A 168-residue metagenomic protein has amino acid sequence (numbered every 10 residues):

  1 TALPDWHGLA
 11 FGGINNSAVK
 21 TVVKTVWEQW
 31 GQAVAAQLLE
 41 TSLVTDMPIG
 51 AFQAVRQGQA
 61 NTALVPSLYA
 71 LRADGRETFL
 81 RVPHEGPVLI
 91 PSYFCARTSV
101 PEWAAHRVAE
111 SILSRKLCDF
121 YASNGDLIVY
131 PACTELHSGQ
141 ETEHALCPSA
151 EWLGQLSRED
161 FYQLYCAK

Functional and structural regions predicted by a protein language model:
T1, V23-W27, F52, R56 (+3 more regions): Non-transmembrane alpha-helical segments in soluble domains of secreted/periplasmic/extracellular proteins
T1-R56: Extracytoplasmic ligand-binding site segments that recognize negatively charged/polar headgroups
P4-N15, S111-T134: Periplasmic-binding protein-like
D5-G8, G58-N61, T78, A104-A105: Loop/turn elements at helix/coil->beta-strand transitions in domains of secreted/extracellular proteins
A35-A36, V44-T45, G75-T98: Periplasmic-binding protein-like
R56-F79: A ligand-binding cleft/hinge motif common to bilobed small-molecule-binding domains
I90-A104, F120-N124: A bilobed periplasmic-binding-protein/Venus flytrap-type ligand-binding module shared by bacterial periplasmic
C118-K168: C-terminal capping/gating helix-and-loop segments adjacent to ligand/active sites or protein-protein/ligand interfaces
